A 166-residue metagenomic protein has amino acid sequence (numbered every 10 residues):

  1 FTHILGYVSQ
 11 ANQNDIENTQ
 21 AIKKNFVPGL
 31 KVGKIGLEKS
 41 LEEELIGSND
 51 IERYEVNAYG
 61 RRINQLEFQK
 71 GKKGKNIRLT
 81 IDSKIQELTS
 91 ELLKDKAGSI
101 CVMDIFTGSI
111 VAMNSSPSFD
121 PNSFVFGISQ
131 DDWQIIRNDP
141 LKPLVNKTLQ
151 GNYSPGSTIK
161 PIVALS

Functional and structural regions predicted by a protein language model:
F1-S99, M113-K147, N152: Extracytoplasmic/periplasmic proteins that interact with beta-lactams or build/remodel peptidoglycan
I4, L88-T89, T107-G108, N152-S166: Active-site SXXK
I81, V102, A164: Small/polar loops that bind or transfer phosphate-bearing groups
M103-V111: Short, glycine-anchored, charge-dense loop/turn motifs used at functional sites
